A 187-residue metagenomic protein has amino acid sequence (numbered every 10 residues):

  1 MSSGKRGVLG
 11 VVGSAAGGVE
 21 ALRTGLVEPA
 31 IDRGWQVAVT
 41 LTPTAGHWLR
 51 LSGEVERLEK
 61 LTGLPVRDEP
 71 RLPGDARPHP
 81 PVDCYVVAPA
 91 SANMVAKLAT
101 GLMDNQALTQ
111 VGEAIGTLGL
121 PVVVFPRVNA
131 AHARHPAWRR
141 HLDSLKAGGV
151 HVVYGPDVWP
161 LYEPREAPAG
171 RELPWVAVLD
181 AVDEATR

Functional and structural regions predicted by a protein language model:
M1-R187: A cross-family phosphate/adenosyl-ligand binding-site feature
